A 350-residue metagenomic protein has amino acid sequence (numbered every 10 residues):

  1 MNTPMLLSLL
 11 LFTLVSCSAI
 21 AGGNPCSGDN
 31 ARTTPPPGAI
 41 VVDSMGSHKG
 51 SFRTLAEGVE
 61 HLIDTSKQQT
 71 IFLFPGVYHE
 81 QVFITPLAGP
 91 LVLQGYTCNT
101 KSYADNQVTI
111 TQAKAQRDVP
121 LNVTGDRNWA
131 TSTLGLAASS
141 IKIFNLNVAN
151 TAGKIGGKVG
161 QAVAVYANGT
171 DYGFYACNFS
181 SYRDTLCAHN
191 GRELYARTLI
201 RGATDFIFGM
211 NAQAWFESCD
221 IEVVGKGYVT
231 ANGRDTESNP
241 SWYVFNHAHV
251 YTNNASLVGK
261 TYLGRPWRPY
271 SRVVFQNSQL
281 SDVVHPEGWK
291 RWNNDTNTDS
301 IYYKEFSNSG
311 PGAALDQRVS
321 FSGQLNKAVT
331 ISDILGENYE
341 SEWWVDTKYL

Functional and structural regions predicted by a protein language model:
M1-I20: Fungal secretory targeting signals
G22-L350: Sequence-level preference for short, compositionally simple segments enriched in small aliphatic or small polar residues
